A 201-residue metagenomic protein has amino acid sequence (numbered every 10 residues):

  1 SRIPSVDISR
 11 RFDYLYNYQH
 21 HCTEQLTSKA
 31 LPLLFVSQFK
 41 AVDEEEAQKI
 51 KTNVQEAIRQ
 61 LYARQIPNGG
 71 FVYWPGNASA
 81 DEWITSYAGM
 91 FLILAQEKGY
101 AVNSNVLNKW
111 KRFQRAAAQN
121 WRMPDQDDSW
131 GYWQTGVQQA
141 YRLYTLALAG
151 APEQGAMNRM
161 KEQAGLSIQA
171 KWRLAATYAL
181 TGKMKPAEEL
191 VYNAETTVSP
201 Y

Functional and structural regions predicted by a protein language model:
S1-W133, Q139-A140, Y144-A147, Q154-N158 (+2 more regions): Extended, solvent-exposed functional surface patches
A63, G150-A151, G182-P186, V198-Y201: Proline-centered turn/helix-capping motifs that create local helix->coil transitions or kinks
Q154-M157, M184-L190: Solenoid-repeat scaffolds in large eukaryotic assemblies
N158-I168, Y192-Y201: Solenoid-like repeat scaffolds
